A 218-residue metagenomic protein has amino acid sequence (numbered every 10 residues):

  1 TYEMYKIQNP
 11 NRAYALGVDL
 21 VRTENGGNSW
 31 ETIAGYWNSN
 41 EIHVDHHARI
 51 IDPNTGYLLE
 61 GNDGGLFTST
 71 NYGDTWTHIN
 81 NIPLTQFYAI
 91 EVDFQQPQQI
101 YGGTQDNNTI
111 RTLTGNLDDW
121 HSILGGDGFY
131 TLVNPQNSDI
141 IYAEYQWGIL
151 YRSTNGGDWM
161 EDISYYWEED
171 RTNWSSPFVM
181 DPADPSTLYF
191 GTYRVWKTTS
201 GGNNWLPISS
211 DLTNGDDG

Functional and structural regions predicted by a protein language model:
T1-G218: Beta-propeller blade termini and top-face loops
